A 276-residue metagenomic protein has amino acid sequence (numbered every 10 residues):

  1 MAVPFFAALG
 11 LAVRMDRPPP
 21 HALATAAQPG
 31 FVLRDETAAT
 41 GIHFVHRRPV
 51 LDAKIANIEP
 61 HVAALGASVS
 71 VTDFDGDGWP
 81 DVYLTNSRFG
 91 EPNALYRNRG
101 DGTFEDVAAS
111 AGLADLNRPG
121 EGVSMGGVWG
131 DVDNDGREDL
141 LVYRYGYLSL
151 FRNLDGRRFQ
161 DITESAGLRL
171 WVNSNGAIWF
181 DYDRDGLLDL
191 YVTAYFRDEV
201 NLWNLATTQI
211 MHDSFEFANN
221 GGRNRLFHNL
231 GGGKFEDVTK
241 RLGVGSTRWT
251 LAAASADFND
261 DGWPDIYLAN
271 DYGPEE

Functional and structural regions predicted by a protein language model:
M1-E276: Acidic, glycine/proline-rich Ca2+-coordinating loop motifs
